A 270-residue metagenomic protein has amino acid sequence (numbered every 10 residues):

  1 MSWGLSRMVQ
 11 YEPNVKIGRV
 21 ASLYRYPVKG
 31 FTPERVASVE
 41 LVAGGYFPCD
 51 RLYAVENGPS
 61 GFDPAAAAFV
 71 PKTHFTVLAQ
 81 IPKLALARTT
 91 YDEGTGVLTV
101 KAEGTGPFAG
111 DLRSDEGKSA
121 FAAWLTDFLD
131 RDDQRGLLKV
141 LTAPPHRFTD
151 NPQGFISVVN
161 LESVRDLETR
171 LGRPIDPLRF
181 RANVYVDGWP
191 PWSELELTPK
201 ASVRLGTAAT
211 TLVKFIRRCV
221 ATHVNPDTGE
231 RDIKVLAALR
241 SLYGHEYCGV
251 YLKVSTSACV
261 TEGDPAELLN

Functional and structural regions predicted by a protein language model:
S2-N270: Metal-cofactor-dependent catalytic cores
